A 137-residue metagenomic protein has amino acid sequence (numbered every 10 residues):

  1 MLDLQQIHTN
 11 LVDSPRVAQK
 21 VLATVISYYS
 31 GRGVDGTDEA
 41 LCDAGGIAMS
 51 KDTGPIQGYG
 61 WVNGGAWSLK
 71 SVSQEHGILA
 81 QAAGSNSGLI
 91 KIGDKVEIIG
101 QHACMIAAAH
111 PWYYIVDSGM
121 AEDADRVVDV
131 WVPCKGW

Functional and structural regions predicted by a protein language model:
M1-W137: Active-site anion/phosphate-binding pocket segments in diverse small-molecule metabolic enzymes
